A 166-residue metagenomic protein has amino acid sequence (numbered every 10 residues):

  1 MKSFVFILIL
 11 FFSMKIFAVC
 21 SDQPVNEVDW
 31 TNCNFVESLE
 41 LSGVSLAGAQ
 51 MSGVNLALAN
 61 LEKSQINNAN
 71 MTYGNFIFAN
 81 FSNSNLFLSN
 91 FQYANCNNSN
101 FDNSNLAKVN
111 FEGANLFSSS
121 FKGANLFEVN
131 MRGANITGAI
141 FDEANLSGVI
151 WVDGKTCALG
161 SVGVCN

Functional and structural regions predicted by a protein language model:
M1-V5: Positively charged n-region of N-terminal signal peptides that target proteins for export
F6-L10: Hydrophobic helical h-region of N-terminal Sec-dependent signal peptides in bacterial secretory/periplasmic proteins
S13-K15: N-terminal signal peptide c-region/cleavage motif recognized by signal peptidases
A18-N166: Tandem repeat scaffolds
